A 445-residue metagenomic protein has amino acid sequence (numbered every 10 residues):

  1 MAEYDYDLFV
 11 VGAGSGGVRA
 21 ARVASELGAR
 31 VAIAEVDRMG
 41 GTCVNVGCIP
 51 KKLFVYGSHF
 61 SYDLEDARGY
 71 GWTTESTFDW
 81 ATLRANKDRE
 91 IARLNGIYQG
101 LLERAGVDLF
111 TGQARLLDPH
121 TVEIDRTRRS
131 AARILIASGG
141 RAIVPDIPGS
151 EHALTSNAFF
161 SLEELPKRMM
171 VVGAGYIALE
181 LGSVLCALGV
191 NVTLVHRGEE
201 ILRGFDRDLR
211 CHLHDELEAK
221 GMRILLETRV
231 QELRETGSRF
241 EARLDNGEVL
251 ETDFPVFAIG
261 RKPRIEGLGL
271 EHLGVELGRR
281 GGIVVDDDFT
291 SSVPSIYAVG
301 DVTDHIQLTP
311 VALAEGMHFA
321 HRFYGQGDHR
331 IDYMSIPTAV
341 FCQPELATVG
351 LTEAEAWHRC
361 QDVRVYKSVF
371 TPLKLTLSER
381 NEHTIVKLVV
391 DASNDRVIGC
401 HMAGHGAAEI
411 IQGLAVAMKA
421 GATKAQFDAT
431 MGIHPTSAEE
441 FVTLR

Functional and structural regions predicted by a protein language model:
A2-G14, L165-G175: Beta1/beta-strand and adjacent pyrophosphate-binding region of the FAD-binding site in flavoprotein oxidoreductases
A2-Y6, R22-A29, A34-L165, T193 (+7 more regions): Glycine-rich flavin
F9-V11, A114, R129-G139, V171-V172 (+4 more regions): Short hydrophobic core segments
V11-G16, A20-D37, T42, I49 (+4 more regions): Flexible, glycine-rich terminal cap/loop adjacent to redox cofactors in electron-transfer oxidoreductases
G16, R115, G140-A142, G260-P263 (+1 more regions): Short glycine-rich anion-binding loops that position phosphate/pyrophosphate groups of nucleotides and phosphorylated
G17, G175-A178, A312: Catalytic nucleophile loop
C48, S138-V195, R223-I224, E271-L273 (+1 more regions): Glycine-rich dinucleotide-binding loop and its adjacent helix/turn
E151-P166, V249-G325: FAD-site-proximal beta/loop scaffold in flavoenzymes
